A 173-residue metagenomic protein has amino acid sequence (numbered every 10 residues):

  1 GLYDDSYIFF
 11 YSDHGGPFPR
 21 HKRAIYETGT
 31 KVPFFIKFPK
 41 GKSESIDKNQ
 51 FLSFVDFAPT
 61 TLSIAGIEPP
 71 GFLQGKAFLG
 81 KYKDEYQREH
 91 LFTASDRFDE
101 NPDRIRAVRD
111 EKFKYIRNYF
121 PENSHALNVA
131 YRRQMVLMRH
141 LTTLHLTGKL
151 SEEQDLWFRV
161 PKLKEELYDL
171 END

Functional and structural regions predicted by a protein language model:
G1-R23, L62-A65: Metal-dependent active-site segment of extracytoplasmic phospho-/sulfohydrolases and closely related
Y3-I8, Q87-R88, E111-F113: Loop/turn elements at helix/coil->beta-strand transitions in domains of secreted/extracellular proteins
D5, D13, D56, D169 (+1 more regions): Acidic active-site catalytic centers that drive phospho-/nucleotidyl reactions and related ester hydrolyses
F9-Y11, K37, N118: Generic beta-strand/beta-sheet core signal
H14-P17, G41-K42, R97-F98, P121-E122: Solvent-exposed loop/turn segments at secondary-structure junctions within structured extracellular/periplasmic domains
R20-Q87, R106, V160-E166: Substrate-binding rim/cap in mid-to-C-terminal beta-strand-loop elements of soluble/periplasmic
Y26-E27, F98-N172: C-terminal, low-complexity/hydrophilic appendages and adjacent surface loops of extracellular/periplasmic anionic
E89-T93: WW-domain-binding short linear motifs
